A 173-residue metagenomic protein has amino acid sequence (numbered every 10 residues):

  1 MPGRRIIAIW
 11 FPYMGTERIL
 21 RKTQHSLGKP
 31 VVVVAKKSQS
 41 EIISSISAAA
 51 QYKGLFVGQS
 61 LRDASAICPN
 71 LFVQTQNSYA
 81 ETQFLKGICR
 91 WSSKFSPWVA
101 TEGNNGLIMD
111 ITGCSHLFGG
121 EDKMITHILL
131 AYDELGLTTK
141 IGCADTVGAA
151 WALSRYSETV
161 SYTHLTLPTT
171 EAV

Functional and structural regions predicted by a protein language model:
M1-I108, G113-S115, G120-L130, T139-C143 (+1 more regions): Residues that scaffold, gate, or flank divalent-cation-dependent active/transport sites
N70, T169-T170: A very general structural signal that marks isolated residues within well-ordered alpha-helical segments
C143-S157: Short, conserved secondary-structure transition motifs
T163-T169: Conserved small/polar residues in nucleotide/adenosyl-binding loops
